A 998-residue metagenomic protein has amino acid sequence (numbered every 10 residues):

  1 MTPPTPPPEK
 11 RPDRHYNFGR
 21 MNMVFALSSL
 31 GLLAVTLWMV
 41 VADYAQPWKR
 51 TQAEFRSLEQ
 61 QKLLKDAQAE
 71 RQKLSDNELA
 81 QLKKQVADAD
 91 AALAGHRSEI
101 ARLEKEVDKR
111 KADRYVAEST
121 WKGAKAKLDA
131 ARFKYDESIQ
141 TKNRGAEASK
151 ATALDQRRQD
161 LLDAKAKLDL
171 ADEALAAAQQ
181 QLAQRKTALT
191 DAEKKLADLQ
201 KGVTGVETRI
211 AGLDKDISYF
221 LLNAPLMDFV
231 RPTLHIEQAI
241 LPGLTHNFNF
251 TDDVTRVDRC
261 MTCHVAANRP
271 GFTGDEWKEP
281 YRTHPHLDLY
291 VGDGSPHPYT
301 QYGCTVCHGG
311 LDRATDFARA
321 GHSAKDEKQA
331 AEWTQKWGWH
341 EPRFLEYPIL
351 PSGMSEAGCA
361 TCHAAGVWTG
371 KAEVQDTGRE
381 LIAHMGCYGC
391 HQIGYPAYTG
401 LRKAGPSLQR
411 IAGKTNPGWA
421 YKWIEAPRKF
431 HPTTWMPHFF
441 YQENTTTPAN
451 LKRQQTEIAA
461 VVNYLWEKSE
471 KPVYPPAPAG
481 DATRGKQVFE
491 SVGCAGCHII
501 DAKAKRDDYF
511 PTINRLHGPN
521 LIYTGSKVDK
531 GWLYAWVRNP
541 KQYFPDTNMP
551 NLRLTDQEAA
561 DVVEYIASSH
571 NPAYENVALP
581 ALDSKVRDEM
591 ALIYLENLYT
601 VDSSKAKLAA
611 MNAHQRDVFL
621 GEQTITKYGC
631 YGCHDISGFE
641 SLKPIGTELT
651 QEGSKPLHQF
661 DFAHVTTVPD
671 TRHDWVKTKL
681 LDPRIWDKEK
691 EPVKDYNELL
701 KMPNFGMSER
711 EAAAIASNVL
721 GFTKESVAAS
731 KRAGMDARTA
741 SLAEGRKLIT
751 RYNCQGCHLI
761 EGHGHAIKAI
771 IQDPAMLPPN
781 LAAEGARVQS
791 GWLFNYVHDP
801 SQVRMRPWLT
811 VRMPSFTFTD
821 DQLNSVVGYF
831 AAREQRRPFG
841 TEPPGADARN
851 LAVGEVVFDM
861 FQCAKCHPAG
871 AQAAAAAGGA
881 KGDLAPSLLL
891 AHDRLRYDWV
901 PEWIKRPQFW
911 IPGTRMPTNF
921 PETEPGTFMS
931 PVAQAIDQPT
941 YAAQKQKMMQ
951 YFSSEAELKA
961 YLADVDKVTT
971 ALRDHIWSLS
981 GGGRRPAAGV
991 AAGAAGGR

Functional and structural regions predicted by a protein language model:
M1-S29, V35, A42-Q46: N-terminal positive-inside, membrane-proximal cytosolic segments immediately preceding the first
M23-L27, L33-T36, C260, H264-V265 (+1 more regions): Mature N-terminal segment immediately following signal peptide/propeptide cleavage in secreted/periplasmic
T36, A45-R102, R114, W121 (+18 more regions): Sequence context of c-type cytochrome heme-c attachment sites
A117, P285-E373, E380, H384-S469 (+6 more regions): Extracytoplasmic electron-transfer domains, predominantly the class I c-type cytochrome c fold
T233-T255, H286-P296, P342-P351, H363-I382 (+6 more regions): Electrostatic cytochrome c docking/interface patches
C260, C304-C307, C359, C387 (+4 more regions): Short cysteine-rich clusters marking metal-coordination/redox-active sites
A266, G310, A365, I393-G394 (+4 more regions): Cys/His-rich metal-chelating microdomains
K627-C630, M707, Y752: Conserved beta-strand->loop/alpha-helix structural units within folded catalytic cores of enzymes with alpha/beta
